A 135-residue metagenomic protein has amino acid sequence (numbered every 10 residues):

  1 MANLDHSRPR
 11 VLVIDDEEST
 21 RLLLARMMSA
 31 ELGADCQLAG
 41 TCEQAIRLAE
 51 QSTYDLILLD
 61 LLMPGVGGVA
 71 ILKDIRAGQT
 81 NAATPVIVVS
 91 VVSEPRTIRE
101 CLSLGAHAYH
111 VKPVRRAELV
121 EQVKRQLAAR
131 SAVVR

Functional and structural regions predicted by a protein language model:
E18-Q37: Two-component/phosphorelay signaling modules centered on CheY-like receiver
L38-L56: Acidic, metal-coordinating helix/loop segments flanking the phosphotransfer/catalytic sites of two-component signaling
T41, G67-K73: Acidic catalytic/metal-coordinating carboxylates
T53-D55, T80-P85: His-Asp phosphorelay/catalytic-motif detector in bacterial-type signaling
M63-G65, E94, P113: The feature encodes the CheY-like receiver
A70, S93-A108: Alpha4 helix (beta4-alpha4-beta5 surface) of REC/receiver domains from two-component response regulators
R96, V114-V123: C-terminal output helix
